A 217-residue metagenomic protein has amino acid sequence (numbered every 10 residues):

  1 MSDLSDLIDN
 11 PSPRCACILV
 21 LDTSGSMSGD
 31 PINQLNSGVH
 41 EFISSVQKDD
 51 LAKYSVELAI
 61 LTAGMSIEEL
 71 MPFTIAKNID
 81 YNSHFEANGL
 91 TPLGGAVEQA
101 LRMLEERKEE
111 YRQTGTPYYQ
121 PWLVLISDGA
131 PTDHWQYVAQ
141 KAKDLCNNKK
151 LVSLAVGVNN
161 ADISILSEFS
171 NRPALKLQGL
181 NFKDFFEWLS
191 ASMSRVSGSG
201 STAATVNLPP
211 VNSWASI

Functional and structural regions predicted by a protein language model:
M1-I18, T23-N33, Q47, E106-T116: Acidic, polar low-complexity linker/tail segments
L21-S24, L35, I60, A100 (+1 more regions): DG-centered beta-turn motif at the end of beta-strands
S24, F42, W135-D144: Mixed-charge (Asp/Glu-Lys/Arg
L35-K48: An active-site-proximal "capping" alpha-helix that borders the catalytic cofactor pocket
D50-L51, K143-L151: Arginine/glycine-rich "motif VI" loop of SF2 helicases in the C-terminal RecA-like domain
Y54-H84, I163-F169: Short beta-strand-loop
E68, D80-Y119, D133-H134, V152-I165 (+1 more regions): Von Willebrand factor
D80, A155, N159-I217: Von Willebrand factor A/integrin I-like adhesion domains
